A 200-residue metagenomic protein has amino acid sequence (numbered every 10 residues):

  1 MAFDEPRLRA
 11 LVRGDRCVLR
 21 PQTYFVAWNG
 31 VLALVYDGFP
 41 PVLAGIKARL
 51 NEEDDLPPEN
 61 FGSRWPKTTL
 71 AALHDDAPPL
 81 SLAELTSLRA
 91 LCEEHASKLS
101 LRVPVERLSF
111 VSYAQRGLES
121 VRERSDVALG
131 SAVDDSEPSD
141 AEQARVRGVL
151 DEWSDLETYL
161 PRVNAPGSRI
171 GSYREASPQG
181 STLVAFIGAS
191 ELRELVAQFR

Functional and structural regions predicted by a protein language model:
M1-R200: Histidine-dependent nucleotide/RNA phosphoesterase domain, centered on the 2H-phosphoesterase fold with its duplicated
